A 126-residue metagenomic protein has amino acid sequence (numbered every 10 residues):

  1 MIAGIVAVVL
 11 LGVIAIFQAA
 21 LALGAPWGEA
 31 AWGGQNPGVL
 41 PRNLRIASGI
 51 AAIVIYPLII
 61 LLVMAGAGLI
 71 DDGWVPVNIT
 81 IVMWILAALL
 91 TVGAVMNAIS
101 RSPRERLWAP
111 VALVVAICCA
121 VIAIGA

Functional and structural regions predicted by a protein language model:
M1, D72-T80, P103-A112: Non-cytosolic membrane-interface motifs at loop->transmembrane helix junctions
M1-V13, A47-G49, M83: Interfacial segments of alpha-helical transmembrane regions
G4, G24-G49, A67: Interfacial loop at the N-terminal end of multi-pass membrane proteins
L10-A30: N-terminal signal-anchor/start-transfer transmembrane helix
I46-M64, T91: Core segments of transmembrane alpha-helices that mediate helix-helix packing or line hydrophobic substrate/ligand
L62-L69, C119-A126: Juxtamembrane boundary at the C-terminal end of a transmembrane helix
T80-G93: Hydrophobic alpha-helical membrane segments
V92-W108, A123-A126: Membrane-helix boundary connector in multi-pass membrane proteins
